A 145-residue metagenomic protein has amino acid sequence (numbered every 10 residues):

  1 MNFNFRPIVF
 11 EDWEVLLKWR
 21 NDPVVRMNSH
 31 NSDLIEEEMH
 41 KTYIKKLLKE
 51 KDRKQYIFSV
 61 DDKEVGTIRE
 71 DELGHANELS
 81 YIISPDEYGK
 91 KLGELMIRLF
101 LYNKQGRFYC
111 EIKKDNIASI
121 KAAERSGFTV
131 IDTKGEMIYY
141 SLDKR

Functional and structural regions predicted by a protein language model:
M1-V15, W19, S59-R145: Acyl-donor (CoA/ACP) binding surface of acyl/acetyltransferases
D22-V25, L34, K49, Y88: Residue-level marker of structural boundaries
V24-I44: Conserved GNAT-fold acetyl-CoA-binding loop/helix
S32-D33, Y56, Y139: Sparse recognition of residues in long alpha-helices and their boundaries
K45-I57: A short helix-loop-beta-strand connector motif used in the catalytic cores of GNAT acetyltransferases and, in some
